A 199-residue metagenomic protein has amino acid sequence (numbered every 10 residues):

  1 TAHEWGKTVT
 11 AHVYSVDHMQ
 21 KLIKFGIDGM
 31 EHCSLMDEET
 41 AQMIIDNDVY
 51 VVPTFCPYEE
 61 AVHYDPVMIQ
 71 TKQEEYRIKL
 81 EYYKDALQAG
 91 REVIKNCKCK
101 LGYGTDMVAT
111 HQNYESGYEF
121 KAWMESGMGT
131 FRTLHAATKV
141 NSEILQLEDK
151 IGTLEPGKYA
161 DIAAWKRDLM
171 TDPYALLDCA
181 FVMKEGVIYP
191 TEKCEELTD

Functional and structural regions predicted by a protein language model:
T1-K84, G102, M107-T110, G127 (+2 more regions): Active-site core of metal-dependent hydrolases
E4, E75, Y82-D168, Y174: His/Asp/Glu-enriched, well-ordered alpha-helical/loop segment that forms or immediately abuts the divalent-metal
H32-M36, E115, D178: Short acidic-hydrophobic sequence patches enriched in Asp/Glu that either
V182: Short aromatic-centered micro-motifs
E192-D199: Glycine- and charge-enriched low-complexity intrinsically disordered segments
